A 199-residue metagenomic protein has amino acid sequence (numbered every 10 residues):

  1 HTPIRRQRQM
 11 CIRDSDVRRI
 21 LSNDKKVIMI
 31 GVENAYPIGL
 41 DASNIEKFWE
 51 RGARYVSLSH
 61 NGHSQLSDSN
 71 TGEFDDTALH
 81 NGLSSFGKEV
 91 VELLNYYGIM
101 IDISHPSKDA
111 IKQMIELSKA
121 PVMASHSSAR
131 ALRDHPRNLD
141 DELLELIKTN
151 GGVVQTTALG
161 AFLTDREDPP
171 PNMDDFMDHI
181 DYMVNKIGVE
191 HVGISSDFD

Functional and structural regions predicted by a protein language model:
H1-R8, I12: Single conserved hydrophobic/aromatic residue that forms the stacking wall/gate of nucleotide- or nucleobase-binding
R13, G52, I101, H126 (+2 more regions): Conserved, mostly hydrophobic/aromatic
I28, V32-S43: Divalent metal-binding segments
E33-A35, N61-H63, I99, S104-D109 (+3 more regions): Active-site beta-loop-alpha junctions enriched in small/polar residues
G39, G62-S84, S128-R137, A158-D174: Acidic/histidine-rich helix-loop elements that form or flank divalent-metal/phosphate-binding sites at the catalytic
L40-E50, R54, G72-M123, P136-G151 (+1 more regions): Histidine/acidic residue-rich metal-binding segments in metalloenzymes
N150-A158: Oxyanion-binding "anion nests"
T157-A158, I187-D199: Short acidic/histidine-rich active-site segments
